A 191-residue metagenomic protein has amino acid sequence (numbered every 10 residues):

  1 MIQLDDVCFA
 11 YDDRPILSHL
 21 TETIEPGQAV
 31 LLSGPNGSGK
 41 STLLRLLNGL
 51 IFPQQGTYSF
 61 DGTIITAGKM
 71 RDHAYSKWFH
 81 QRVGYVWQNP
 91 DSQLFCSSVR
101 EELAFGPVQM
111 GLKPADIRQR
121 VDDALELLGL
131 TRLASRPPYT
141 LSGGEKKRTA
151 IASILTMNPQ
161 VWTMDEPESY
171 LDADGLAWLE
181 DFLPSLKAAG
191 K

Functional and structural regions predicted by a protein language model:
S33-P35: The feature captures the beta-strand-to-loop junction immediately N-terminal to the Walker
N48: Helix-to-loop junction immediately C-terminal to a conserved catalytic motif
G56-G68, F79: Conserved ABC transporter NBD signature motif
A115-L133: Conserved ABC ATPase "signature" region
P137-L141, E145: Conserved ABC ATPase signature
I151: Hydrophobic anchor residue at the start of the ABC signature
W162-E166: Catalytic Walker B motif of ABC-type/P-loop ATPase nucleotide-binding domains
